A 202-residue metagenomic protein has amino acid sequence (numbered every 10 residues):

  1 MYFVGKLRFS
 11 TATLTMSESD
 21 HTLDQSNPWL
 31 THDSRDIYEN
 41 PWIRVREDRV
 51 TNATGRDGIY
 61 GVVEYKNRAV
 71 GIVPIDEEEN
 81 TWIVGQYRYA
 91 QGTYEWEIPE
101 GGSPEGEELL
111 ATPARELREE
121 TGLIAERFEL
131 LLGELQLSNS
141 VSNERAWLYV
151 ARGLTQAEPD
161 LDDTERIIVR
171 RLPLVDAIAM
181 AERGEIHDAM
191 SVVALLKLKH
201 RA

Functional and structural regions predicted by a protein language model:
M1-T15: N-terminal amphipathic/basic-hydrophobic helices that include classical n-h-c signal peptides and signal-anchor
S17, H21, S26-W29, V63 (+2 more regions): Conserved Nudix-box catalytic region and its N-terminal flanking loop in Nudix hydrolases and closely related
W29-D36, L130-G133: Short secondary-structure junctions
T31, V45, I59-Y60, V84 (+2 more regions): Hydrophobic residues on conserved beta-strands that form the core of alpha/beta folds
D33-G71, E77: Acidic, metal-coordinating catalytic segment for phosphate/diphosphate chemistry, firing primarily on the Nudix
G58-I59, K66-G71, D76, G101-M190: Unchanged
L198-A202: Short helix-capping/linker segments at secondary-structure and domain boundaries
